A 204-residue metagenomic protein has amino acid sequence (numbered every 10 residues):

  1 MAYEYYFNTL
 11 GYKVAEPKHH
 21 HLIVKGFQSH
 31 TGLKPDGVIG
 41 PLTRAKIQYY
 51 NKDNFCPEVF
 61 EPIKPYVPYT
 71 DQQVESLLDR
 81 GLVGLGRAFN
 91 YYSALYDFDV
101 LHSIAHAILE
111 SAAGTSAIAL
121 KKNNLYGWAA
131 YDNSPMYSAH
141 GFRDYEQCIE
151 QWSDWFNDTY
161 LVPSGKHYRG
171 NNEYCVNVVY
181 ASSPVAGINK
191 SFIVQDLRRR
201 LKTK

Functional and structural regions predicted by a protein language model:
M1-Y49: Short acidic, glycine/serine/threonine-rich helix-capping segments at coil-helix boundaries
K52-K204: Catalytic cores of secreted/periplasmic lytic hydrolases that degrade extracellular macromolecules
